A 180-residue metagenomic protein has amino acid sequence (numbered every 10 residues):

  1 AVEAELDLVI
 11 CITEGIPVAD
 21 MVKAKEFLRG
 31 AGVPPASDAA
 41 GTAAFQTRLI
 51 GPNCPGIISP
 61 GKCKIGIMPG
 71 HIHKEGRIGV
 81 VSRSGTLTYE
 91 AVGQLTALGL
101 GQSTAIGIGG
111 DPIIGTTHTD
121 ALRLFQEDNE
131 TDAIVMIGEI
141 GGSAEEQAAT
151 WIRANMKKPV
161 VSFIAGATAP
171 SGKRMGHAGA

Functional and structural regions predicted by a protein language model:
A1-V33, D38-A180: Catalytic-core regions of core metabolic enzymes, especially those transforming organic acids/acyl-group intermediates
